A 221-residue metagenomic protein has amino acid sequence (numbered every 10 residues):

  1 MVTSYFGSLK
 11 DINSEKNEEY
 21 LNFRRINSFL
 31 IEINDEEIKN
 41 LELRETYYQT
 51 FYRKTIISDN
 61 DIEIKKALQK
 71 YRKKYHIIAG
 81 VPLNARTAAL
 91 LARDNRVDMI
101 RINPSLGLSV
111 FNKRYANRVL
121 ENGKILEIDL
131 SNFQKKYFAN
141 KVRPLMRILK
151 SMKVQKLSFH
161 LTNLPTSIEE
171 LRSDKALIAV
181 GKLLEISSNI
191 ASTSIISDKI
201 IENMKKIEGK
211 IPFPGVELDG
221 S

Functional and structural regions predicted by a protein language model:
M1-F29, I38-Y47, K73, R86-S221: Charged catalytic cores and adjacent phosphate/nucleic-acid-binding surfaces used for phosphate/nucleic-acid chemistry
N34: Active-site and adjacent loop segments of nucleotide-processing enzymes that use two-metal-ion phosphate chemistry
I38-K74: N-terminal active-site wall of soluble small-molecule enzyme domains
H76-I78: Short active-site oxyanion
P82-L83: Glycine-rich beta-to-alpha transition loops that act as phosphate-gripper elements at the mouths of alpha/beta enzyme
